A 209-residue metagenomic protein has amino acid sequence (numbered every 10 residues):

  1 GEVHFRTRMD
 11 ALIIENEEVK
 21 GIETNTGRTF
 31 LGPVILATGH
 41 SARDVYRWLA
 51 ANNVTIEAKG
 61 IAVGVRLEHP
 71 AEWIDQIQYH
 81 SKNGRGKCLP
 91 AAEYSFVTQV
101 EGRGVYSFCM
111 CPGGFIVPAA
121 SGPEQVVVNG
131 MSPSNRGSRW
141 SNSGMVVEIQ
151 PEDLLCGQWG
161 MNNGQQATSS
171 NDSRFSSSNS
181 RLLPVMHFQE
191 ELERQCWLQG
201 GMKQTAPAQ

Functional and structural regions predicted by a protein language model:
G1-Q209: Residues forming the flavin
